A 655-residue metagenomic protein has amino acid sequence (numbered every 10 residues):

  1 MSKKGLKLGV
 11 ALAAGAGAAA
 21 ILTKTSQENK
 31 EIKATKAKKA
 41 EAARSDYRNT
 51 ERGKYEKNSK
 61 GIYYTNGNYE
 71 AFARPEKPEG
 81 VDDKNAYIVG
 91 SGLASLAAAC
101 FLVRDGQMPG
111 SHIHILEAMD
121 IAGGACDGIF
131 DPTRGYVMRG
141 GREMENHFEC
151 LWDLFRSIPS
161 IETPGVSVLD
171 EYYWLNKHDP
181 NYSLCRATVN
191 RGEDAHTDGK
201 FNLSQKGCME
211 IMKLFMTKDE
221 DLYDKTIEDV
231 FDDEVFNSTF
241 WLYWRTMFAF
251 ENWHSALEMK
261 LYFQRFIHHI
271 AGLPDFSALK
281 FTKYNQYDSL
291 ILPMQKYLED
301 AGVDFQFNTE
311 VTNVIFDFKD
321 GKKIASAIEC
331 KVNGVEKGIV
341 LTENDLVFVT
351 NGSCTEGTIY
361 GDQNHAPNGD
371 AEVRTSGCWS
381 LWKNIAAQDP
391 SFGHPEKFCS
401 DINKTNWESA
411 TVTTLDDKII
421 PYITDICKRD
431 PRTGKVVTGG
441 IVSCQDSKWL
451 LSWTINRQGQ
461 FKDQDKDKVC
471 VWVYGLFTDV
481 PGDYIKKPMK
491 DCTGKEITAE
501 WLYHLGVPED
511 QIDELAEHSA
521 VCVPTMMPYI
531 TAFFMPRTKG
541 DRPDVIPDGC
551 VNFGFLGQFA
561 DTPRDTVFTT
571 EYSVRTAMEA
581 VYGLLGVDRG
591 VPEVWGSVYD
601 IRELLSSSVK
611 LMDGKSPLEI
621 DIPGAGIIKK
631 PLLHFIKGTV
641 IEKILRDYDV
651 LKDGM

Functional and structural regions predicted by a protein language model:
K4-A86, R104-G110, L611-M655: Extreme N-terminal leader/targeting segments of oxidoreductases
G90-L93: Glycine-rich Rossmann-fold phosphate-binding loop(s) that bind the pyrophosphate of adenine dinucleotide cofactors
A98-S111, Y297, A301-V303: A short, Lys/Arg-enriched amphipathic alpha-helix followed by its capping loop at the start of a domain
V103-F130: Glycine-rich FAD pyrophosphate-binding loop
R134-W174: Conserved FAD-binding subdomain of flavin-dependent enzymes
I161-H268, K280-F281: Rossmann-like flavin
Q264-L346, N351-G352, N364-H365, D370-W379: Helical element adjacent to the flavin cofactor pocket in flavoenzyme catalytic cores
I267-T282, N344-L346, N351-T576, Y582-G596: C-terminal segments that line or cap access tunnels to active or ligand-binding sites in enzymes and enzyme-associated
